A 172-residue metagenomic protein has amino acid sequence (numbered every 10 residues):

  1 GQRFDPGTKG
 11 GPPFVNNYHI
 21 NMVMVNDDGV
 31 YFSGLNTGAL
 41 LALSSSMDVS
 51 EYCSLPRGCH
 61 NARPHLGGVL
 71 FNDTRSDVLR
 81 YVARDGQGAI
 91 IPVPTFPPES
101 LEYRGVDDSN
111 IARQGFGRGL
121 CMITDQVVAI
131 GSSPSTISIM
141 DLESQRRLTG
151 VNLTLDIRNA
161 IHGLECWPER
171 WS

Functional and structural regions predicted by a protein language model:
G10-C53, G58-A62: Loop-centered beta-sheet repeat module
G10-N16, S50-P56, P92-P97, D107-R113 (+1 more regions): Surface loop/turn motifs at the tips and blade-to-blade linkers of beta-strand repeat domains
Y18-M22, R57-G67, R113-G119, D156-E169: Repeated scaffold domains used in trafficking and secretory/extracellular systems, primarily beta-propellers
V25, F32-N36, F71-S76, A129-P134: Conserved beta-strand positions in repeat-built beta-propeller and related beta-rich domains
D27-G29, L66-G68, D125-V127: Short coil/turn segments that connect the beta-strands within blades of beta-propeller domains
G38-L41, D77-R80, T136-S138: Structural signal for beta-propeller blades
L43-M47, A83-G86, L142-Q145: Short loop/turn segments that connect beta-strands within beta-propeller blades
S133-S172: Blade-level signature of beta-propeller repeat domains, shared across WD40, Kelch, NHL, RCC1 and BNR/Asp-box propellers
